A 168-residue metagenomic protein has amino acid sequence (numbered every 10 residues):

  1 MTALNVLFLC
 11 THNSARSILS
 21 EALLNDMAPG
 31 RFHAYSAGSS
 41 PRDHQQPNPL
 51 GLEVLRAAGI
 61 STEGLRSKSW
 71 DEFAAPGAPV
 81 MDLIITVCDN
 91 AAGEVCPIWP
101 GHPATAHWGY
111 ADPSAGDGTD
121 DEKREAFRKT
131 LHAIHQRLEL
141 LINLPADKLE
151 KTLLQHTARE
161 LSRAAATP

Functional and structural regions predicted by a protein language model:
M1-A75: Conserved active-site segments centered on acidic
S14, D89-A92: Short glycine-rich anion-binding loops that position phosphate/pyrophosphate groups of nucleotides and phosphorylated
T62, A91-V95: Glycine-rich nucleotide phosphate-binding loop and flanking beta-alpha elements of Rossmann-like dinucleotide-binding
P79-V80: Alpha-helix C-terminal capping/helix-to-coil transition sites in glycosyltransferase folds
L83: Short, Asp-centered acidic motifs that coordinate Mg2+ and/or phosphate in catalytic or ligand-binding sites
T86-V87, H107: Redox-cofactor binding/interface segments in oxidoreductases and associated redox assembly factors
E94-P168: Phosphate-binding/catalytic loops
